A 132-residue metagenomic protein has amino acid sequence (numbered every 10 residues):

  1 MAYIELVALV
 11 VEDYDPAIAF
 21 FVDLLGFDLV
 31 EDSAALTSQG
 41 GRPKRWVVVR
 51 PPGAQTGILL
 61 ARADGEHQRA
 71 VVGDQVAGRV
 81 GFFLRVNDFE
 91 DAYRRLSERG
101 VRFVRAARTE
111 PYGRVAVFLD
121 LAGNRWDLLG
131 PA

Functional and structural regions predicted by a protein language model:
A2, A8-T56: Core segments of cupin and vicinal oxygen chelate
I4-L6, A77-G81: Eukaryotic phosphotyrosine signaling hubs
L6-L9, R45, L84, Y93-A132: Vicinal oxygen chelate
D13-Y14, N87-E90: Helix N-cap motif at beta-to-alpha junctions
A17-A19, D28-E31, V47-P51, G65 (+3 more regions): A generic "structured core" feature
F20, E90-R95: Short amphipathic alpha-helices within nucleic acid-binding modules
V48, I58-A61, D127: Conserved beta-strand in the GNAT
P52-G57, D64-Q68, F89-E90: Short, charged/polar surface micro-motifs in flexible loops or helix N-caps
